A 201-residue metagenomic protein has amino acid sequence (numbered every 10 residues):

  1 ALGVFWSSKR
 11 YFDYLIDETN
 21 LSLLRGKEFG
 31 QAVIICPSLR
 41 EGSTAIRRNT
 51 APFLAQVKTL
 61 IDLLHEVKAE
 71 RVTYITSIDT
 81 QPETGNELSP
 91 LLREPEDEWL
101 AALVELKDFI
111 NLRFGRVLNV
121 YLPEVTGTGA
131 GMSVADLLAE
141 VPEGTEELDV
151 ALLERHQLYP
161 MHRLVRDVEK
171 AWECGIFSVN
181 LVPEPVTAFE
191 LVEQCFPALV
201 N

Functional and structural regions predicted by a protein language model:
A1-V4: N-terminal Rossmann NAD(P)H-binding glycine-rich loop of SDR-like oxidoreductase domains
S8-A69, Y74, I78-T84: NAD(P)H-binding glycine-rich loop region in Rossmannoid oxidoreductase-like domains and their noncatalytic homologs
V33, T73, L118-V120, V179: Hydrophobic/aromatic beta-strand patches that form the interior of the parallel beta-sheet core in alpha/beta enzyme
R48-T59, E70, T80-T128: Catalytic helix-loop patch of NAD(P)-dependent Rossmann-fold dehydrogenases
T76-I78, Y121-P123, P183-P185: Short, well-ordered beta-to-alpha junction loops that form the rim of enzyme active sites and present histidine/acidic
T84-E87, G129-V134, L191-C195: Short aromatic-enriched loop/helix-cap "lid" or pocket-rim segments at secondary-structure transitions that line
L100, E105-R163, E169: NAD(P)-dependent short-chain dehydrogenase/reductase
V165-N201: Mid/C-terminal beta-alpha module of Rossmann-like enzyme folds, strongest in SDR-family dehydrogenases/epimerases
